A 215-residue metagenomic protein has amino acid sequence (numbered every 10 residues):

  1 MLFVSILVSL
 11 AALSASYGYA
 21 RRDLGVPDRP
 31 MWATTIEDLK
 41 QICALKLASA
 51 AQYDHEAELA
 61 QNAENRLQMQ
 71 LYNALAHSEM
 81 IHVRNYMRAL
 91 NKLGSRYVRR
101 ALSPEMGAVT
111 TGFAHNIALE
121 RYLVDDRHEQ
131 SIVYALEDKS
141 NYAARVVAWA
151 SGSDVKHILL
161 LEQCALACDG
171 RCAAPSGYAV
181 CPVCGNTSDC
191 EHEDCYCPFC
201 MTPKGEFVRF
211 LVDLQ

Functional and structural regions predicted by a protein language model:
L2-A15: Classical Sec-dependent N-terminal signal peptides that target proteins to the secretory pathway
Y17-Q215: Non-heme di-metal
